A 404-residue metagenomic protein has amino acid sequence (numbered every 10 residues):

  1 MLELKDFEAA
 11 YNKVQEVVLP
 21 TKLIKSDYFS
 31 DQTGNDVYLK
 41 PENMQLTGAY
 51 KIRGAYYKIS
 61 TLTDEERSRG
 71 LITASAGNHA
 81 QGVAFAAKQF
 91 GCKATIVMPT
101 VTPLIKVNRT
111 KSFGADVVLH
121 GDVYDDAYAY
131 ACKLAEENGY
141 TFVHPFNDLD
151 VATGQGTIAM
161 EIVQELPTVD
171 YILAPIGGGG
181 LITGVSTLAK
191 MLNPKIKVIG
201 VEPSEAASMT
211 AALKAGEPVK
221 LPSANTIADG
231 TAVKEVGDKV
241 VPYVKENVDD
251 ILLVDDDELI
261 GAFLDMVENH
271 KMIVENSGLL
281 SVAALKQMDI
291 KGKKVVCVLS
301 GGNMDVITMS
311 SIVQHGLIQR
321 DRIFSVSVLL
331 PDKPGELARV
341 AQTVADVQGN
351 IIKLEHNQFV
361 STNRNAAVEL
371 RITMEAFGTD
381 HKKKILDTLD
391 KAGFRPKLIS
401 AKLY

Functional and structural regions predicted by a protein language model:
M1-Y404: PLP-dependent amino-acid enzyme catalytic core
